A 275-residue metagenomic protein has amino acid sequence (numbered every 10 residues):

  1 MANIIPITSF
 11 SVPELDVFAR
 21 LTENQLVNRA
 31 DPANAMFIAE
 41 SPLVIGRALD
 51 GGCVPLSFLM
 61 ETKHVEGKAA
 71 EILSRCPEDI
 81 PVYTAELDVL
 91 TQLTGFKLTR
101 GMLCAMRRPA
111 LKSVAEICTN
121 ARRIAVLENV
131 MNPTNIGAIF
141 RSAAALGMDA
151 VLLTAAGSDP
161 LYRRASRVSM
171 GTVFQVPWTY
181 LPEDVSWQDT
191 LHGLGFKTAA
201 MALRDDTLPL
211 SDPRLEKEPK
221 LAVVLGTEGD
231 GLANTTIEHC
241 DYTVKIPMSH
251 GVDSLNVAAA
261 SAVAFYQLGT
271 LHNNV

Functional and structural regions predicted by a protein language model:
M1-E71, G157-S158: Boundary-proximal intrinsically disordered activation/regulatory segments immediately upstream of a helical core
I4-S9, P81-E86, V176-S186: Short acidic-hydrophobic, aromatic-tinged amphipathic segments that line or gate anion-handling sites
I7, F37, E128-N129, T154-A155 (+4 more regions): Glycine- and other small-residue-rich loops at beta-strand/loop junctions that grip anionic moieties
G67-D79, T236: Short, aromatic/basic amphipathic alpha-helical patches
M102-C104, S142-L146, G157-V173, N234-V275: Structured adenosyl-cofactor binding patch, chiefly the S-adenosyl-L-methionine
P109-D206: RNA substrate-binding interface of SAM-dependent RNA methyltransferases
A199-V252: Active-site/ligand-binding-proximal alpha/beta "capping" segment
